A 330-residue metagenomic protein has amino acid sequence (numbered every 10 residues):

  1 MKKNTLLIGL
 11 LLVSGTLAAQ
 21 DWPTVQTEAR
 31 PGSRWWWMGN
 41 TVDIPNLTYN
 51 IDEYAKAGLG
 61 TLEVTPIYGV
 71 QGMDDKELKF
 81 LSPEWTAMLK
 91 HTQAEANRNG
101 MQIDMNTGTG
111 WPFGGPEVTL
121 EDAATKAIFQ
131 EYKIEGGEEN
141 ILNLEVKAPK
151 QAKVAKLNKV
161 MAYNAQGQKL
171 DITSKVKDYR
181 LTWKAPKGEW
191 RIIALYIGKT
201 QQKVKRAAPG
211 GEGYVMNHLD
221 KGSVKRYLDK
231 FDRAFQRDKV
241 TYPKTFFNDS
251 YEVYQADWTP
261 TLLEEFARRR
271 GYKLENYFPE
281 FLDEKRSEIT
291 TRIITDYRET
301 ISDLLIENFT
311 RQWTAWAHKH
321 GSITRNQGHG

Functional and structural regions predicted by a protein language model:
M1-D21: Bacterial Sec-dependent N-terminal signal peptides
M1-K2, L6-I8, D229, R233-K244 (+2 more regions): Secreted/periplasmic carbohydrate-active enzymes, especially glycoside hydrolases
D21-V25, R30, G39-Y49, E53-A57 (+2 more regions): Mature extracytoplasmic enzyme cores
V64-T65, Q327: The conserved SAM/SAH-binding core of class I Rossmann-like methyltransferase domains, concentrating on the hydrophobic
T65-L78: Glycine-rich, proline-tolerant flexible connector loops at the mouths of alpha/beta enzymes
I103-G114, K244-S250, Y297, I301-G330: Aromatic-lined carbohydrate-recognition surfaces of secreted/lumenal glycan-active proteins
